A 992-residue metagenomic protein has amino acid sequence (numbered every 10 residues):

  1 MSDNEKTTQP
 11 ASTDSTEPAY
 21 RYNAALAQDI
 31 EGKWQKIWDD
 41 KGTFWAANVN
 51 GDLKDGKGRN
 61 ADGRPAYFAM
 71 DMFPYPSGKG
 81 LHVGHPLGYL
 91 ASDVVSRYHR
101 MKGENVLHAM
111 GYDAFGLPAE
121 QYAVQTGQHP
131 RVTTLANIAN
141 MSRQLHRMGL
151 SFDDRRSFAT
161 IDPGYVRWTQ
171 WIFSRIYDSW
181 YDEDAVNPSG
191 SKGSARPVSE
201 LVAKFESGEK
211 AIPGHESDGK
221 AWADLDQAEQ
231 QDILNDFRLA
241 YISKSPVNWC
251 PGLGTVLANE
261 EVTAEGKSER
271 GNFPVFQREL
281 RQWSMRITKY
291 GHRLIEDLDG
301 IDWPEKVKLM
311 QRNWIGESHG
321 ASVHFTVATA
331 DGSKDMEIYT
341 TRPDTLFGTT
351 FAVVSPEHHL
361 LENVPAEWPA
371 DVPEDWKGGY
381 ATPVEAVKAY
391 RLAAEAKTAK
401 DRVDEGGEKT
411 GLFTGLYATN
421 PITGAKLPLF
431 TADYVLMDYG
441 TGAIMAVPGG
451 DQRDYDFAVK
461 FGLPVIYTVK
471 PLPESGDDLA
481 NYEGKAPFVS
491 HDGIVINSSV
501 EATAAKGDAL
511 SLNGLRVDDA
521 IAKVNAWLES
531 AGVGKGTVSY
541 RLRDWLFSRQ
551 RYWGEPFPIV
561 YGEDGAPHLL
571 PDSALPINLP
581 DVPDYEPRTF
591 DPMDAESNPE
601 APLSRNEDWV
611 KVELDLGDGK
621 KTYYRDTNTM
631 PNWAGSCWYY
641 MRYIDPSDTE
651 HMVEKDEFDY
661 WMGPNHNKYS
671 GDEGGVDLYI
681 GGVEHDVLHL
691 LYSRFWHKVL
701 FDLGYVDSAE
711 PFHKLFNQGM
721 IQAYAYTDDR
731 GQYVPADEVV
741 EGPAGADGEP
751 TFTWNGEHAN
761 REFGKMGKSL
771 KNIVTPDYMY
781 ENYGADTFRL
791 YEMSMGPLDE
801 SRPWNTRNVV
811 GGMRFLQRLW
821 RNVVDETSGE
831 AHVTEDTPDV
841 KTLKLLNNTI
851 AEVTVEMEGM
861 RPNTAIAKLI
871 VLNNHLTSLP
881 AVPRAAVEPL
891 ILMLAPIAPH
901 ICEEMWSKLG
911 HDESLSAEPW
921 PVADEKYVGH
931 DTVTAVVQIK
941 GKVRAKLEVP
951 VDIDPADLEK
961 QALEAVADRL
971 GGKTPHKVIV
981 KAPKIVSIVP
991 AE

Functional and structural regions predicted by a protein language model:
M1-D62, P373, P464-S475, E483-A486 (+9 more regions): Basic, alpha-helical terminal appendages of large translation-related enzymes
S2-A27, G32-K33, I37-K41, T126-M336 (+8 more regions): Residue patterns forming the tRNA-binding/recognition surfaces of aminoacyl-tRNA synthetases and related DALR
S2-P10, S15-M70, R100-A109, T133-A139 (+3 more regions): Conserved oxyanion/phosphate-binding beta-strand-loop segments in alpha/beta enzyme cores
Q35, S284-S318, H359-L412, L575-D608 (+1 more regions): Amphipathic alpha-helical
D52-T134, F158-T169, I338-T341, N420-F457 (+1 more regions): N-terminal catalytic cores of NTP/NDP-binding nucleotidyl/phosphoryl-transfer enzymes
S92-D93, N105, H358, E362-P471 (+2 more regions): Catalytic alpha/beta core of large soluble enzyme barrels
D113, D184-S191, D236, Y241-N248 (+5 more regions): Helix-rich, typically C-terminal accessory recognition domains appended to large enzymatic cores
L150, L416-Y439, T468, L603-L798: Alpha-helical recognition segments enriched in aromatics with Gly/Pro capping that present substrate-recognition
